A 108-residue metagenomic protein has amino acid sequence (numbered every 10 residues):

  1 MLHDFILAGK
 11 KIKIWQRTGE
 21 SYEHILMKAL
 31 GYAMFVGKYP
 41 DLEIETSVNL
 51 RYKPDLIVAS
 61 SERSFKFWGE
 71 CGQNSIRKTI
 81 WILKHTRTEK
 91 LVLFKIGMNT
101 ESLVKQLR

Functional and structural regions predicted by a protein language model:
L2-V48: Acidic-basic catalytic patches of nuclease active cores, encompassing PD-(D/E)XK and other metal-cofactor nuclease
K10, R63-F65: Short acidic/polar mixed-charge low-complexity motifs
L26, Y52, S75-I82, L103: Amphipathic alpha-helical interface surfaces
S47-Y52, I57-S61: Long amphipathic N-terminal alpha/beta scaffold segment
L56-V58, F65-K78, L91: Conserved catalytic cores of phosphodiester-cleaving nucleases, focusing on short active-site segments
K84-T86: Short, conserved loop/helix-junction motifs that constitute active-site signature segments in enzyme catalytic cores
K95-T100: Short beta-alpha junction loops
E101-R108: Domain-level recognition of nuclease-like catalytic cores that cleave nucleotide substrates
